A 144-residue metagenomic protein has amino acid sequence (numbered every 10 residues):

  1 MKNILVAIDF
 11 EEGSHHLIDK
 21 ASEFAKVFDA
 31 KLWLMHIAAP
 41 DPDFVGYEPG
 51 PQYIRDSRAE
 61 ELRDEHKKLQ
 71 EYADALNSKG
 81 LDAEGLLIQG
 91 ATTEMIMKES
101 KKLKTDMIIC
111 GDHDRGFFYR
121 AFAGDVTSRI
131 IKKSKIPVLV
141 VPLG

Functional and structural regions predicted by a protein language model:
M1, T105-D106, I136: Local beta-strand N-terminus motif with an aromatic residue
K2-Q52, N77: Small/aliphatic-rich secondary-structure junction motif
V27, D74-I108: Structural beta-alpha unit
M35, E84-I88, L139: General small-molecule cofactor/ligand-binding pocket signal
P49-Y53, K102-K104, V126-T127: Short, hinge-like loop/turn segments at secondary-structure boundaries
Q52-H66: A short acidic, glycine-rich active-site loop that binds or catalyzes chemistry on phosphate/adenosine moieties
M107-K132: Glycine-rich, Arg-bearing micro-motifs that act as flexible, cationic patches
V138-G144: Short, flexible loop segments at boundaries between secondary-structure elements
